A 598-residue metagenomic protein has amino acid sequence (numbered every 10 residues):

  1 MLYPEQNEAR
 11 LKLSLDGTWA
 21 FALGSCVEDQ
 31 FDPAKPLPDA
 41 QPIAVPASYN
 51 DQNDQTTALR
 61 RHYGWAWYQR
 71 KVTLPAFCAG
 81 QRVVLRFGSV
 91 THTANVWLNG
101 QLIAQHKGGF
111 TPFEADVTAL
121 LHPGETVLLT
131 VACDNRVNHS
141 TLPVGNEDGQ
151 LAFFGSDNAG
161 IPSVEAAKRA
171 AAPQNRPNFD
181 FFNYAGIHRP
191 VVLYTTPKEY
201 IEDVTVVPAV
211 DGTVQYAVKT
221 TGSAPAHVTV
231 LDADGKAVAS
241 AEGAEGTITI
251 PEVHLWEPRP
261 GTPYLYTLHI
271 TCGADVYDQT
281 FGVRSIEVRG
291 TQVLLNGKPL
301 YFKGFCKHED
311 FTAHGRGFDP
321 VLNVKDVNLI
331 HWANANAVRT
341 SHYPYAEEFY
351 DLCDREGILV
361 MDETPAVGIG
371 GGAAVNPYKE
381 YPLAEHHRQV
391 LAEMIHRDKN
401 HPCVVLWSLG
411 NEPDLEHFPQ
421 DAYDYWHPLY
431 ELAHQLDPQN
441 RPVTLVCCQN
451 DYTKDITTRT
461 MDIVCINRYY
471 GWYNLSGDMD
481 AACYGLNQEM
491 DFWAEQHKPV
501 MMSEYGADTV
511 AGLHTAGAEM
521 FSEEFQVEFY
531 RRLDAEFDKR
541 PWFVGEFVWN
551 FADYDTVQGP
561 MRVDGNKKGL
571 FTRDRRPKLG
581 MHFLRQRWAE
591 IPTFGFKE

Functional and structural regions predicted by a protein language model:
M1-E347, L352, E356-V360, V390 (+8 more regions): Secreted/periplasmic carbohydrate-active enzymes, especially glycoside hydrolases
N7-F31, A171-A172, F179-G186, L193 (+5 more regions): Substrate-binding clefts and catalytic carboxylate motifs of secreted carbohydrate-active enzymes
T91, N135-V137, E287, H308-E309 (+5 more regions): Feature marks short, surface-exposed loop/turn motifs that line or immediately flank catalytic pockets and channel
H106, G357-T364, D462-R468: Short hydrophobic/aromatic-enriched beta-strand-loop microsegments
G109, R176, D180, H308-V321 (+7 more regions): The substrate-binding groove and active-site-proximal loops of carbohydrate-active enzymes, especially glycoside
D134-R136, Y343, P365, G410-D414 (+5 more regions): Catalytic metal-binding/acid-base residues of hydrolase active sites
G145-N146, L352-E356, V375-E380, A384-H387 (+3 more regions): Short low-complexity, flexible loop/linker segments enriched in glycine and/or proline with clustered acidic
G357-L359, P365, N440-P442, P499: Proline-centered loop/turn at the N-terminus of a beta-strand
